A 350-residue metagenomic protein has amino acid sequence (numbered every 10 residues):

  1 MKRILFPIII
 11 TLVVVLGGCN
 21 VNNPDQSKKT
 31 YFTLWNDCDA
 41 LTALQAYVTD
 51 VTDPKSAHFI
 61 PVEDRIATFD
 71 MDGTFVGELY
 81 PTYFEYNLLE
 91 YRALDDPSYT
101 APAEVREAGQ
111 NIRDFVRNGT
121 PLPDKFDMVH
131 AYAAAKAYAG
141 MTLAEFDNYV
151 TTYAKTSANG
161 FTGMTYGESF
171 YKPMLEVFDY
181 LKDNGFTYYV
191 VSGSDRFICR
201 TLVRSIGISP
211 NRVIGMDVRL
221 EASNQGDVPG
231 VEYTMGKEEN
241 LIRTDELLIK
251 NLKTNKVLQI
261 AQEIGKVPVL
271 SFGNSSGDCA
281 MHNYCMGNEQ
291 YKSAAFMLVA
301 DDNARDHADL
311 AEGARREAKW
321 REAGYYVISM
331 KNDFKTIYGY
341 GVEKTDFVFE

Functional and structural regions predicted by a protein language model:
I4, G18-M71, L79, A93 (+1 more regions): Non-catalytic pre-domain segments flanking phosphatase-related domains
P7-G17: Bacterial N-terminal signal peptides
N22-T33, T49, A57-F59, D64 (+1 more regions): C-terminal cap/substrate-recognition subdomain and adjoining C-terminal extension of metal-dependent phosphatase-like
D25-L34, D72, N118-G119, H130-K136 (+1 more regions): Charged, low-complexity surface segments at secondary-structure and domain boundaries
C38, G140, T254: Electropositive phosphate-/nucleotide-binding environments in soluble metabolic enzymes
Y80-Y83, N87-G167, K172: A metal-dependent, Asp-based hydrolase signature
